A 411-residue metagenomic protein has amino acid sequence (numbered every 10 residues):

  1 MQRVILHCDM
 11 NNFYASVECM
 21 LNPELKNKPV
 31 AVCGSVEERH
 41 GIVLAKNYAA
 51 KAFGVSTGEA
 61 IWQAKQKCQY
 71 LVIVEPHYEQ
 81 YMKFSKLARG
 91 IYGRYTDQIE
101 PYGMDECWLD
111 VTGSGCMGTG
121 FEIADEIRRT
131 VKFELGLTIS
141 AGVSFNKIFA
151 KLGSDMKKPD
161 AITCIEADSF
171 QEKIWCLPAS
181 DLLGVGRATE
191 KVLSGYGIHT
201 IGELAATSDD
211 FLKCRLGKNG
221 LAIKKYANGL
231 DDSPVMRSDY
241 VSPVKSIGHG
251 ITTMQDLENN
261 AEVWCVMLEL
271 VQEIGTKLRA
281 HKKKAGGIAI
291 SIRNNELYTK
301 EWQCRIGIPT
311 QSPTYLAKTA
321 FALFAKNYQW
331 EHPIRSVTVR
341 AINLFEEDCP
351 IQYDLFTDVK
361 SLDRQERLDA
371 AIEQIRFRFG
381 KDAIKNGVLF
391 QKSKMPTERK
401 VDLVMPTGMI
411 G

Functional and structural regions predicted by a protein language model:
M1-K225, V235-S238, T276, V359-G411: Gly/Gly-Pro- and Ser/Thr-rich, intrinsically disordered tail segments characteristic of DNA damage-repair and tolerance
H7, T189-P333: DNA-contacting surface of Y-family translesion DNA polymerases
F13, V36-R39, N295-T299, L344-E347: Short, charged/polar surface micro-motifs in flexible loops or helix N-caps
V72-I73, Y298-W302, C349-P350: Short small-residue beta-strand/loop micro-motif enriched in glycine and branched aliphatics
Y102-E106, S144-K147, K283-G287, H332-S336: Short Gly/Ser/Thr- and Asp/Glu-enriched loop/turn motifs at secondary-structure junctions
C107-G113, E301-C304, Q352-T357: Short, hydrophobic beta-strand segments
T138-S140, A289, S336-T338: Residues at or immediately flanking beta-strands
F321-R378: C-terminal hydrophobic structural anchor segments that stabilize assembly/packing rather than catalytic chemistry
